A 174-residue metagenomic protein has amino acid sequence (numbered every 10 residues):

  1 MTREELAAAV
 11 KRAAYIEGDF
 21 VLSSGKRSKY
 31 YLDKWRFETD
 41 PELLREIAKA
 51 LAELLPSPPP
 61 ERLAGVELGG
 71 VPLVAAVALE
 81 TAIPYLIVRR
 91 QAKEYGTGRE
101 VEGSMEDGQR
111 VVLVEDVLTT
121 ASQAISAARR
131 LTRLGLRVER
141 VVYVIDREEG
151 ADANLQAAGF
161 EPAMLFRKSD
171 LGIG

Functional and structural regions predicted by a protein language model:
M1-P59: Active-site-facing substrate-recognition patch
T2-R12, R129-G174: PRPP-dependent phosphoribosyltransferase catalytic core
S24, G103-D107, R133-G135, N154-L155: Solvent-exposed alpha-helices and their adjacent loops that cap or buttress functional pockets in soluble metabolic
E53, A75, L79, R129 (+1 more regions): Short, well-ordered alpha-helices that flank and scaffold nucleotide-derived cofactor binding pockets
P58-G69, V142: Short glycine-rich phosphate-binding loop at a beta-alpha junction
E61, Q109, E139: Conserved acidic residues
G65, L113-V114: Generic enzyme active-site microenvironment
A75-V112, T120-S126: Short, glycine/charge-rich flexible loops or terminal/linker lids adjacent to PRPP-binding catalytic cores
